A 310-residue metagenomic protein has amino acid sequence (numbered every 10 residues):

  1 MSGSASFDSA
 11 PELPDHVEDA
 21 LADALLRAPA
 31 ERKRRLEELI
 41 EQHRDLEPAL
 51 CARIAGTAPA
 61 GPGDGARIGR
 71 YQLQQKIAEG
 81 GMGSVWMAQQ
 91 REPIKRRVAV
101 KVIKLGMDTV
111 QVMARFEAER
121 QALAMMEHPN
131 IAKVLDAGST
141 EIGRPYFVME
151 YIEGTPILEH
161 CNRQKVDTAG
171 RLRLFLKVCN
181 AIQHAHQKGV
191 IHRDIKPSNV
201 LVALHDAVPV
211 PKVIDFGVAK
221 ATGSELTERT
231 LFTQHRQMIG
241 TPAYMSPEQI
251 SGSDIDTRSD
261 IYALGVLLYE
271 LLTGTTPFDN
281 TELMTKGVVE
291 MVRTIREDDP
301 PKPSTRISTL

Functional and structural regions predicted by a protein language model:
M1-Q75, T109-V110, L158, T168 (+3 more regions): Short N-terminal regulatory/linker segments that flank and modulate the kinase catalytic core
E79, M126-P129: Conserved N-lobe motifs of Hanks-type protein kinase catalytic domains, especially the short loop(s) flanking
S84: Conserved N-lobe ATP-binding subsite of Hanks-type protein kinase domains, especially the beta3 VAIK lysine
Q89, E117, Q121, M126 (+9 more regions): C-terminal lobe helix-coil module of Hanks-type protein kinase domains
Q89-R97: Conserved N-lobe loop of protein kinases adjacent to the ATP-binding glycine-rich P-loop
K101-K104: Conserved beta3-strand ATP-binding lysine motif
K133-G143: Short beta-strand micro-motifs within the conserved protein kinase catalytic domain, predominantly in the N-lobe
A203, P211-K212, A219-S224: Activation segment
